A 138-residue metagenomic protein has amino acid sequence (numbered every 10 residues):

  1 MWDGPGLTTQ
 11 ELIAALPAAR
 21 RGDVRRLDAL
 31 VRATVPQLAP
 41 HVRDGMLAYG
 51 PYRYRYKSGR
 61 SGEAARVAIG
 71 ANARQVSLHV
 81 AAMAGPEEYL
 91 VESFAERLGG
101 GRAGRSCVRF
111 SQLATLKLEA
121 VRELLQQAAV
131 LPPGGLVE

Functional and structural regions predicted by a protein language model:
M1-E138: Charge-dense, helix-prone N-terminal extensions
